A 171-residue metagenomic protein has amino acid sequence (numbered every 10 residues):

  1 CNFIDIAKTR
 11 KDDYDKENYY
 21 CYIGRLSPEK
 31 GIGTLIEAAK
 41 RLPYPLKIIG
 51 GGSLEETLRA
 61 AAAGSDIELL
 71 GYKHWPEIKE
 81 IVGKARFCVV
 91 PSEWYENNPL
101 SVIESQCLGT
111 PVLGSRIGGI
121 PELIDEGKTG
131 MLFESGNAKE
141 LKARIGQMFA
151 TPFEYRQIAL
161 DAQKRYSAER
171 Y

Functional and structural regions predicted by a protein language model:
F3: Carbohydrate-associated surface elements
D12-P43, K47: Conserved donor-binding/catalytic core segment of Leloir-type glycosyltransferases
E56-P76: Nucleotide-activated donor-binding/catalytic signature segment of Leloir-type glycosyltransferases, i.e., the conserved
Y72-K73, E80-A85, V90: Short alpha-helical donor nucleotide-sugar binding micro-motif in glycosyltransferases
V102-I103, I117-G127, M131-L132: Short acidic/histidine- and often glycine-rich active-site loop of Leloir-type glycosyltransferases that engages
P111-G114: Short hydrophobic beta-strand element within catalytic cores of glycosyltransferases and related nucleotide-activated
E126-G127, M131-A138, G146-P152: Conserved acidic donor-binding segment of nucleotide-sugar-dependent glycosyltransferases
F153-Y171: A charged, aromatic-enriched C-terminal amphipathic alpha-helix characteristic of glycosyltransferases across folds
